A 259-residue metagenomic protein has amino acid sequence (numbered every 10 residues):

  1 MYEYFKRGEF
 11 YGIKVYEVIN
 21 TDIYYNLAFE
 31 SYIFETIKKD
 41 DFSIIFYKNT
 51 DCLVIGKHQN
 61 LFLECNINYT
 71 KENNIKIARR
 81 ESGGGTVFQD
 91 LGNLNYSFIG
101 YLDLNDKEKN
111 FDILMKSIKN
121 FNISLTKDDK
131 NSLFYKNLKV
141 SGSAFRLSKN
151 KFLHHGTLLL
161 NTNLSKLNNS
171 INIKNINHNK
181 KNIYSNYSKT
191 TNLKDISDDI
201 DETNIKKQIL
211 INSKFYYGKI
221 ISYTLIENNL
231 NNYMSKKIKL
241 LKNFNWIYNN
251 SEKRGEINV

Functional and structural regions predicted by a protein language model:
Y2-N105: N-terminal lobe of the biotin/lipoate ligase/transferase fold
K48-L53, D128-N137: Short, glycine/charge-rich beta-strand/loop segments that flank catalytic centers and engage negatively charged groups
L63-C65, D103-K109, K166, D201-N204: Short, conserved charged micro-motifs
S82-V87, F145-R146, K181: Short beta-strand/turn micro-motifs at beta-sheet edges
N93-F134: Contiguous, small/hydrophobic- and glycine-enriched helical/loop subdomains that border and often "cap" functional
D112-S117, F121-S124, K139-S141, S148-R254: Long, positively charged amphipathic alpha-helical accessory segments at protein N-termini or as interdomain linkers
E256-V259: C-terminal accessory/binding modules appended to enzymatic or scaffolding proteins
